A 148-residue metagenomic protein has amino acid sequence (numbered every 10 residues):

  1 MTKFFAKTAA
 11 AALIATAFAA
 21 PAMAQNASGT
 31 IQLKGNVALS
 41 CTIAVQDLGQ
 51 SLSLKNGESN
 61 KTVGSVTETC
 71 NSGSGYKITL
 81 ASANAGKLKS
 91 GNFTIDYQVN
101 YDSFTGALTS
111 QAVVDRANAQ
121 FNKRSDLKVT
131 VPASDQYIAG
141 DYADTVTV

Functional and structural regions predicted by a protein language model:
M1-A24: Gram-negative bacterial Sec-dependent N-terminal signal peptides
M1-T2, L33, Y97, D144: Aromatic-residue detector
K3-F4, A17, G75, N92 (+2 more regions): Intrinsic disorder/low-structure terminal segments
A12-L13, N84, T105: Amphipathic alpha-helical interaction segments
A24-S90, Q111-V148: N-terminal small/polar-rich segments of proteins
K89-T109: Extracellular/luminal ectodomains and secreted, surface-exposed scaffolds of diverse proteins
